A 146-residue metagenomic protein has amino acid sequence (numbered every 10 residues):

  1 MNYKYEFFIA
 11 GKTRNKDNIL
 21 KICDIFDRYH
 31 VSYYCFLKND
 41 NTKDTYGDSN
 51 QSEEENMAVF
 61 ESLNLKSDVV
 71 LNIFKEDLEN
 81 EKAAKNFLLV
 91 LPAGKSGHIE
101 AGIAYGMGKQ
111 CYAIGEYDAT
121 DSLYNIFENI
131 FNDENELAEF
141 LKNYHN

Functional and structural regions predicted by a protein language model:
M1-N146: Conserved catalytic or regulatory cores that recognize and/or transform ribose-phosphate-containing ligands
